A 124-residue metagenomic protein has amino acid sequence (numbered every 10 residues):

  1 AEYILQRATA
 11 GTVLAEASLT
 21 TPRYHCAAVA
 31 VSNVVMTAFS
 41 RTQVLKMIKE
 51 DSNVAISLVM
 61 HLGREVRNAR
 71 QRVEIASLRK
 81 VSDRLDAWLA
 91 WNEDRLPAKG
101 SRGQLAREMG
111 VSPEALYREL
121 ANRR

Functional and structural regions predicted by a protein language model:
Y3-G63, R67: Cyclic-nucleotide recognition modules
A69-K80: Short, Lys/Arg-enriched, Trp-marked, Pro/Gly-tolerant hinge/linker segments that flank
R79-V81, D86-R124: Phosphate-/nucleic-acid-contacting segments
